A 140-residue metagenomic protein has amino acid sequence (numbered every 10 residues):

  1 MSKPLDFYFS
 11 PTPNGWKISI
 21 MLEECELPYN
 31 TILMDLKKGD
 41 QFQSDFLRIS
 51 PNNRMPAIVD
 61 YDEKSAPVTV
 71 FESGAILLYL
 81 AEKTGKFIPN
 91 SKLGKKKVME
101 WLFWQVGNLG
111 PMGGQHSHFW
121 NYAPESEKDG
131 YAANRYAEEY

Functional and structural regions predicted by a protein language model:
M1-Y131: GST-like domain detector, emphasizing the conserved glutathione-binding G-site in the N-terminal thioredoxin-like
A132-Y140: Amphipathic alpha-helical packing segments from all-alpha helical-bundle domains
